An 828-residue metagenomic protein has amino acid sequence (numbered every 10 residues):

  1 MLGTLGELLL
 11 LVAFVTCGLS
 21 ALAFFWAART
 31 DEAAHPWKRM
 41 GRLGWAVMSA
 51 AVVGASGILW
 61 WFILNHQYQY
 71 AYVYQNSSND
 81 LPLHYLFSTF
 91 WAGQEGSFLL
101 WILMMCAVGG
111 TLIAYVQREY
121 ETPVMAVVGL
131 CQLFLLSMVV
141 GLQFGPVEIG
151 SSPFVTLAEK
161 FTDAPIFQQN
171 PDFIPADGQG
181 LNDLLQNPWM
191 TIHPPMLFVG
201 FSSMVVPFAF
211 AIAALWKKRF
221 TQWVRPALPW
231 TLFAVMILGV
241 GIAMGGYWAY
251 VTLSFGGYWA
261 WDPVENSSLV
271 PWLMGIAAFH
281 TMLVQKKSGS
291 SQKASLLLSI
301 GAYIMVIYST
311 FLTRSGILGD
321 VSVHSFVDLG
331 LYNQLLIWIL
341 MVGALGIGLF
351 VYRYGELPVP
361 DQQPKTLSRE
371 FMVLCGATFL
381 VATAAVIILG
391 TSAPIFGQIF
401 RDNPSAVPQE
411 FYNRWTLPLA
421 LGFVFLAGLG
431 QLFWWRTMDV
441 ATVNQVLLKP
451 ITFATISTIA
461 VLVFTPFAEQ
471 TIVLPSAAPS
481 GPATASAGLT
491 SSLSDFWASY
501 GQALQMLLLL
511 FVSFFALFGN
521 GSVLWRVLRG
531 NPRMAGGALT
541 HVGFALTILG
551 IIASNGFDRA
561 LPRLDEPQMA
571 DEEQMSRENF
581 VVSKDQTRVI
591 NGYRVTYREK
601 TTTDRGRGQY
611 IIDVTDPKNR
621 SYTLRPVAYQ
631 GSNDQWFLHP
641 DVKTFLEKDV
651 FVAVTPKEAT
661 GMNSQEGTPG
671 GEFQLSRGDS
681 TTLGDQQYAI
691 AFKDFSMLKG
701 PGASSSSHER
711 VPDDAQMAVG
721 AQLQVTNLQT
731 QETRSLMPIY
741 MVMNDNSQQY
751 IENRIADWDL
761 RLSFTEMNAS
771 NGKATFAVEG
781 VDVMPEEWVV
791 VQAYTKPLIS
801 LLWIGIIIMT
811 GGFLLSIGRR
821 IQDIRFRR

Functional and structural regions predicted by a protein language model:
M1-R828: Solvent-exposed, non-transmembrane regions of integral membrane proteins
